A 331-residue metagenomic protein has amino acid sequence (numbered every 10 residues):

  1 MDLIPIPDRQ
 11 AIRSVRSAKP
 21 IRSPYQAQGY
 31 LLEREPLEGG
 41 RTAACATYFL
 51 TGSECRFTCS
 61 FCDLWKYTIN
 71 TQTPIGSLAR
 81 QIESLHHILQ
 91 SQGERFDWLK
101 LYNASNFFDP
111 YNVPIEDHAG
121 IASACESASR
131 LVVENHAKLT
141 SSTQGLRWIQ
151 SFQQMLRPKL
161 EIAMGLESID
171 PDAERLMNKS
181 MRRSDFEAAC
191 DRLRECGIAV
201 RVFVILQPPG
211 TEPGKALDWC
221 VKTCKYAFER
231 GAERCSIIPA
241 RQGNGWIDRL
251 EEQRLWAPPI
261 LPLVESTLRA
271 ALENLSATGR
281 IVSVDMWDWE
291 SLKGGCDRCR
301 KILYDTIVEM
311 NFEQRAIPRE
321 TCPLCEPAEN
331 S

Functional and structural regions predicted by a protein language model:
M1-A27, L37, F228, R234 (+1 more regions): Auxiliary Fe-S-binding modules of radical SAM enzymes
A18-I69, H86-L101: N-terminal pre-triad scaffold of radical SAM enzymes
W65-Q81, L85-V113, A124-S142, P158-F186 (+1 more regions): Core AdoMet radical
I88-G93, I121-E126, R147-K159, C190-G197 (+2 more regions): Acidic (Asp/Glu)-rich catalytic clusters
Y111-A119, T140-Q153, G214: Distinct, well-ordered alpha-helical segments
I115-H118, M181-D185, A216-K222: Charged helix-capping and loop-helix junction motifs
G165, I169-R175, L193-W219, S236-G243 (+1 more regions): Conserved strand-turn element in the central/C-terminal portion of the radical SAM core barrel that lines
T211-F228, S291-C296: Catalytic cores of alpha/beta
